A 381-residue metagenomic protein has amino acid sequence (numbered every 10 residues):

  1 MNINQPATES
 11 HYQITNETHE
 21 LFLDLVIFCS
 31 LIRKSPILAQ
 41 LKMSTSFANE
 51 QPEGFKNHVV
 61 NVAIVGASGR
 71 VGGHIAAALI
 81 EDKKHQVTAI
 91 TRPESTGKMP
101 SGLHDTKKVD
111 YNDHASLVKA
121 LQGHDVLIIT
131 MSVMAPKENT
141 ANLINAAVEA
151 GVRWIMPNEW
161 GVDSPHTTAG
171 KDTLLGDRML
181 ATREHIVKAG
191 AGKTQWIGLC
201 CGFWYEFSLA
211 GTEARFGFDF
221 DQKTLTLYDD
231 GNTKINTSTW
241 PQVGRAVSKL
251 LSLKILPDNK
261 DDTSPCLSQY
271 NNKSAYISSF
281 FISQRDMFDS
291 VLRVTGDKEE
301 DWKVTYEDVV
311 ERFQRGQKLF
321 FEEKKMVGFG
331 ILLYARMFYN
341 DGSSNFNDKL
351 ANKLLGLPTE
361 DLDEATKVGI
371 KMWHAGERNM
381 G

Functional and structural regions predicted by a protein language model:
M1, H11-I14, T18-V60, W373-G381: Eukaryotic N-terminal low-complexity, Ser/Thr- and Lys/Arg-rich leader segments that predominantly function as
S44-Q86, I90-S101, N112-H114, D163-K298: Oxidoreductase cofactor-interface core, primarily capturing Rossmann-like NAD(P)-dependent enzymes
T88, K107, I197, E300-E307: General small-molecule cofactor/ligand-binding pocket signal
T91-A150, D163-A169: NAD(P)H-binding glycine-rich loop region in Rossmannoid oxidoreductase-like domains and their noncatalytic homologs
A150-R153, G192-T194: A short helix->loop->beta-strand "cap" motif at the edges of active sites that frequently abuts
G151-G161: ADP-ribose/adenylate-binding Rossmann-like module
S274, F288-S343: Terminal hydrophobic/aromatic helix or amphipathic segment near a protein terminus
K349-G381: Amphipathic terminal alpha-helices
